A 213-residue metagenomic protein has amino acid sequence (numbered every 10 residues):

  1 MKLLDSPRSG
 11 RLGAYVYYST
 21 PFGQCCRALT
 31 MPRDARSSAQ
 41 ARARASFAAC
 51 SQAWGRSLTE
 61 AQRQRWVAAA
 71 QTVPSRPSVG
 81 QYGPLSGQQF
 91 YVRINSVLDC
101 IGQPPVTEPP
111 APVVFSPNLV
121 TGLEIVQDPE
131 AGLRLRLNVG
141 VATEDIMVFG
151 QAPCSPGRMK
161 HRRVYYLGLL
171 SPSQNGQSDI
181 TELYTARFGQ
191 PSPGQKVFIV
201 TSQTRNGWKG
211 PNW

Functional and structural regions predicted by a protein language model:
M1-T121: Long, polar/Ser/Thr-enriched low-complexity segments that form simple helices or flexible linkers at protein ends
P74-W213: Charged linear interaction tracts used for macromolecular binding and regulation
